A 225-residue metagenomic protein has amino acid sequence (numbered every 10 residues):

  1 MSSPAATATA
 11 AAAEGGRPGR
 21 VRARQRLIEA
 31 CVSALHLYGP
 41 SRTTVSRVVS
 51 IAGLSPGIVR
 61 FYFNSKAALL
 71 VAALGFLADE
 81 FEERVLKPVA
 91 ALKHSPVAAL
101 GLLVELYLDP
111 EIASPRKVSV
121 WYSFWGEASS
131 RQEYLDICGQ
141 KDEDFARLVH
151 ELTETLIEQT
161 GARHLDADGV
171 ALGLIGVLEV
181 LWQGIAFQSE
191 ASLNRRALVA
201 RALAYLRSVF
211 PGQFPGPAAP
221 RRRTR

Functional and structural regions predicted by a protein language model:
M1-R22, F214-R225: N-terminal intrinsically disordered/low-complexity leader segments
R26, A30-A68, A72: Helix-turn-helix
R26, A30-L37, R84-P88, V120 (+2 more regions): Solvent-exposed, amphipathic alpha-helical segments
A72, L86-K117, H164-L174, A218-R225: Hydrophobic alpha-helical connector segments
G75-F81: Short, basic, alpha-helical segments at the C-terminal edge of helix-turn-helix-like DNA-binding modules
L92, W125-S129, I185-S189: Secondary-structure edge/capping motif, primarily at the C-terminal ends of alpha-helices and the immediately following
A98-A99, A113-D136: Amphipathic alpha-helical segments used for helix-helix packing
E133-G139, E143, L156-R225: Hydrophobic/aromatic-rich alpha-helical bundle segments in the mid-to-C-terminal region
